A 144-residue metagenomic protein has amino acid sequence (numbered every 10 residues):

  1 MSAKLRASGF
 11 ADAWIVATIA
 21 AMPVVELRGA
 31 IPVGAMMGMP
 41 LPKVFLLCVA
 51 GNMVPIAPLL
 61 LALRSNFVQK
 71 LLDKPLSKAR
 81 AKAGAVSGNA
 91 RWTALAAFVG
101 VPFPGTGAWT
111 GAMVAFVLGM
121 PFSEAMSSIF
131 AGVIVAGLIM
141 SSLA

Functional and structural regions predicted by a protein language model:
M1-A17, A35-V101, F116, M120-E124 (+3 more regions): Membrane-interfacial helix-loop-helix
A21-V33, P102-M113: Transmembrane helix boundary and interhelical junction motifs in multipass membrane proteins
